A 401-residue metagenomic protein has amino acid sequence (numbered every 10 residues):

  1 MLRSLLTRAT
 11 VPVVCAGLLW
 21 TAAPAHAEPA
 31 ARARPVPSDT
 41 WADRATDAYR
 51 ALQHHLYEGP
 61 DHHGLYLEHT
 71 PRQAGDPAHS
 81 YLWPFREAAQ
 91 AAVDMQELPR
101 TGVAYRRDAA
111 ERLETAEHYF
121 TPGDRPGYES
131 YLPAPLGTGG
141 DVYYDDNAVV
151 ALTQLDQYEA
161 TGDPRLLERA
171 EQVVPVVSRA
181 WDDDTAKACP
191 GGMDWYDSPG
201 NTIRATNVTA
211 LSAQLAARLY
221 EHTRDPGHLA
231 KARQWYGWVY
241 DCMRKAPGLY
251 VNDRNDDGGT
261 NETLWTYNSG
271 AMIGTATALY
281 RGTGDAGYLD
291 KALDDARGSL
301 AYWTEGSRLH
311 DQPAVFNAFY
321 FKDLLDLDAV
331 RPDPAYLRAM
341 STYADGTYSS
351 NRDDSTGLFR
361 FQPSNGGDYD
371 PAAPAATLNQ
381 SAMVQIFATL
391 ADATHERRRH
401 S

Functional and structural regions predicted by a protein language model:
M1-P29: Secretory targeting and sorting signals
E28-V36: Low-complexity, acidic Ser/Thr/Pro-rich repeat tracts that form intrinsically disordered stalk/linker regions of very
P35-A91, M95-R107, E111-D145, R204 (+3 more regions): CBM-like carbohydrate-recognition segments
R106-L219: Extended ligand-binding groove/face enriched in aromatic
T161-P164, L219-A230, L279-T283: Inter-helical turn/loop segments and adjacent helix faces that build the functional surface of alpha-helical bundle
T206-S212, A216-Y220, G227-A276: Active-site cradle of extracellular carbohydrate-active enzymes
W265-W303: Oxyanion-binding "anion nests"
